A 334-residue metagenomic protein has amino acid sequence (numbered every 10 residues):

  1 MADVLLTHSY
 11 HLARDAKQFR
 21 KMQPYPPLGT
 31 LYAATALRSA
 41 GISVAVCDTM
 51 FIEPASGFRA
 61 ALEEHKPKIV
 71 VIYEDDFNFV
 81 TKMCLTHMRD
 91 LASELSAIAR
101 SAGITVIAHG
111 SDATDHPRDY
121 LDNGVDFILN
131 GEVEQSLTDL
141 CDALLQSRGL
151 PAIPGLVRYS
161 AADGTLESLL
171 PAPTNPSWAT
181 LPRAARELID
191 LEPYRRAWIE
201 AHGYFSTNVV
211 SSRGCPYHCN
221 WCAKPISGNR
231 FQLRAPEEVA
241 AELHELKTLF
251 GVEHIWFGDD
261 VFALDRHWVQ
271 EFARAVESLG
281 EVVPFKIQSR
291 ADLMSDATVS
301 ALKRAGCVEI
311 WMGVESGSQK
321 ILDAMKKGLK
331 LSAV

Functional and structural regions predicted by a protein language model:
A2-A240, H244, G251: Acidic, low-complexity intrinsically disordered segments
Y25, A179-V334: Radical SAM [4Fe-4S] cluster-binding motif and immediate context
